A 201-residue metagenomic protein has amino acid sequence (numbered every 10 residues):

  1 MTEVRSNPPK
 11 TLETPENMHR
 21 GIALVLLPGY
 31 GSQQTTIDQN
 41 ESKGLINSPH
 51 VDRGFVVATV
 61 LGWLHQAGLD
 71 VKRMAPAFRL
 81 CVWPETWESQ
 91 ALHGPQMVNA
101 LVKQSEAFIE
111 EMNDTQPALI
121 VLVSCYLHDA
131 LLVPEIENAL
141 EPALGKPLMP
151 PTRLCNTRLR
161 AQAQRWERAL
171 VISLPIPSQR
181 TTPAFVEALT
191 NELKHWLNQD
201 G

Functional and structural regions predicted by a protein language model:
M1-E135, A139, L174-R180: A polyanion-binding, active-site-adjacent surface
E41-G44, L92-E106, L132-G201: C-terminal capping/extension of enzyme domains
